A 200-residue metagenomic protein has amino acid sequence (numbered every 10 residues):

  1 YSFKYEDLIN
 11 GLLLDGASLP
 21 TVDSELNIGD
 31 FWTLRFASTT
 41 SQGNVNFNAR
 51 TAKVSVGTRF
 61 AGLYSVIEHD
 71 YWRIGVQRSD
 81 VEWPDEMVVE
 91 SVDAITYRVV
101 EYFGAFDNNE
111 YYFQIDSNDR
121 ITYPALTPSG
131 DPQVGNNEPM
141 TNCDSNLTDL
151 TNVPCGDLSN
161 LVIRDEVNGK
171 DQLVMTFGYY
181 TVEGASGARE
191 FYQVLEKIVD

Functional and structural regions predicted by a protein language model:
Y1-I28: Signal that preferentially marks extracellular ectodomain short beta-strand elements of beta-sandwich modules
K4, T39-S41, Y180: Solvent-exposed residues in well-ordered beta-strands and their adjoining turns, especially edge/terminal strands
P20-T21, F47-A49, L158: Short structured motifs
E25-N44: Internal, hydrophobic beta-strand segments that form the core of beta-sheet-rich folds
F36, R50, Y97: A broad, low-specificity signal marking well-ordered, structured residues that form hydrophobic/aromatic
S41-N48, S186-A188: Short, exposed coil/turn segments at beta-strand boundaries within extracellular/luminal domains
N44-A61: Short beta-strand elements
V56-D200: Ser/Thr/Gly/Pro-rich, low-complexity flexible regions
